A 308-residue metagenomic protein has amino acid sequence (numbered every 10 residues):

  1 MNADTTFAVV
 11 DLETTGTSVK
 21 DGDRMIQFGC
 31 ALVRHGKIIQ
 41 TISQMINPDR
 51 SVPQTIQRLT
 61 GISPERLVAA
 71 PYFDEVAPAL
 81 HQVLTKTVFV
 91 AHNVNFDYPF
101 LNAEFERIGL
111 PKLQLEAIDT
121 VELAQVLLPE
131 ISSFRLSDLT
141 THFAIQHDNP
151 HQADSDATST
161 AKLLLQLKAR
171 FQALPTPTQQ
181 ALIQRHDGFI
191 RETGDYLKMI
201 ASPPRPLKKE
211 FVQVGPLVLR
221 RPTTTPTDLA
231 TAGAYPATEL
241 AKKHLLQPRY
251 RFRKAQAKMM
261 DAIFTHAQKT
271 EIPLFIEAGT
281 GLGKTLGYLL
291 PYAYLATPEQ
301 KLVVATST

Functional and structural regions predicted by a protein language model:
M1-A117, P129-H151: Conserved non-catalytic scaffold segment of RNase H-like nuclease domains
N2, Q166-T238: Acidic two-metal-ion nuclease catalytic site recognized across multiple nuclease folds, prominently DnaQ/RNase D-T
T14-G16, F96, E122, S159 (+1 more regions): Short, glycine/acidic-enriched loop or turn micro-motifs at the edges of active sites
Q152-L167: Acidic, divalent-metal-coordinating active-site segment for phosphoryl/phosphodiester hydrolysis, typified by short
P226-E277: Conserved pre-motif I regulatory segment
Q268-P291, L302: Walker A/P-loop
Y294-Q300: Post-Walker A helix-loop "phosphate-sensing" segment adjacent to the P-loop in P-loop NTPases
Q300-T308: Conserved Walker A/P-loop ATP-binding site and its immediately adjacent core in helicase/helicase-like ATPase domains
